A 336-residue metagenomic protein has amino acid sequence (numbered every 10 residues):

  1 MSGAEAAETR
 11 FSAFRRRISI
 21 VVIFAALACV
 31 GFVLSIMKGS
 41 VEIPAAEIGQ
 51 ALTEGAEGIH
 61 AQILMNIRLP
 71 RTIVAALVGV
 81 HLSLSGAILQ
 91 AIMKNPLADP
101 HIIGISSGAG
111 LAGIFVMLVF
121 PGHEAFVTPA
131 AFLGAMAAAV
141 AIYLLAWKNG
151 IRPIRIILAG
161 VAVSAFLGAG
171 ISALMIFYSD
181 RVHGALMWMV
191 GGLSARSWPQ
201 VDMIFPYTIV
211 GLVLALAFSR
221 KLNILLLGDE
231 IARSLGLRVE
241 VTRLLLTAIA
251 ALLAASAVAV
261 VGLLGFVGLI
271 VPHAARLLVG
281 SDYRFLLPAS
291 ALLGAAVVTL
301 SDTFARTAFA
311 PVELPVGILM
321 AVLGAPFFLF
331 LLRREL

Functional and structural regions predicted by a protein language model:
M1-L336: Alpha-helical transmembrane segments in inner-membrane proteins
